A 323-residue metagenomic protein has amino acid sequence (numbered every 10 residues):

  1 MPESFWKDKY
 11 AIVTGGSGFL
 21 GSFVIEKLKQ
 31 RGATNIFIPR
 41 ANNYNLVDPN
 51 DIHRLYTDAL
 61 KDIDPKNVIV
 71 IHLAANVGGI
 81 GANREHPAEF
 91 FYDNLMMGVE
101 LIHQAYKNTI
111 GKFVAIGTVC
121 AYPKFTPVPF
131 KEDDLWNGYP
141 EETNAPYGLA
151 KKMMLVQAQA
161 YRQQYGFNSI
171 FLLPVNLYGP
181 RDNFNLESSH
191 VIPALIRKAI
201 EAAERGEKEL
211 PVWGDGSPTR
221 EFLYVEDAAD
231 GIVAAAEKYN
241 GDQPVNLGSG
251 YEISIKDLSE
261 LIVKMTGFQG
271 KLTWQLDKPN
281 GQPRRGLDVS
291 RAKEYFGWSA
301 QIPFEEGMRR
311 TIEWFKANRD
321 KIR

Functional and structural regions predicted by a protein language model:
S4, F19, V24-A33, E201-R323: C-terminal substrate-binding subdomain of Rossmann-fold SDR/epimerase-dehydratase oxidoreductases
G16: NAD(P)H cofactor-binding loop motif with strongest signal on the N-terminal glycine-rich segment
N35-L55: Adenosine-cofactor binding site in Rossmann-like domains, unifying the SAM/SAH pocket of S-adenosylmethionine-dependent
N50-N94: NAD(P)H-binding glycine-rich loop region in Rossmannoid oxidoreductase-like domains and their noncatalytic homologs
V99-N144: Conserved Rossmann-fold NAD(P)-dependent oxidoreductase catalytic core, especially the SDR/UDP-sugar
G117-T118, V156-R181, L195, E204-P211: Conserved beta-loop-beta element that borders a ligand/cofactor-binding pocket
A121-P123, P146, I170-I192, T219: Flexible, glycine-rich beta-alpha linker
P146, A150-M153: Active-site helix of classical SDR
